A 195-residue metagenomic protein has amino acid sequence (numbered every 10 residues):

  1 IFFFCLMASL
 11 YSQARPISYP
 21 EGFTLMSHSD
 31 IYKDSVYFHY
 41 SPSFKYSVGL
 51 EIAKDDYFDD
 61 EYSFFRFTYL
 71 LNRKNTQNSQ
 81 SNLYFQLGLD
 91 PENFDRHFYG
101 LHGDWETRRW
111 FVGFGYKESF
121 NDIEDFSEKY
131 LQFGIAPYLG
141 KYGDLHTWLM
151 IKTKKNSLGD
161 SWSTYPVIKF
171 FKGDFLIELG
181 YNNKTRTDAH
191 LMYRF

Functional and structural regions predicted by a protein language model:
I1-S18: Cleavable N-terminal export/targeting peptides
Q13-I151, S163, V167-F195: Transmembrane beta-barrel domains of bacterial outer-membrane proteins
I151-S157: Short, glycine/charged-rich beta-strand-loop motifs at protein surfaces that mediate ligand recognition and catalysis
G159-S161: Active-site-adjacent loop/helix micro-motif of nuclease/hydrolase catalytic cores
